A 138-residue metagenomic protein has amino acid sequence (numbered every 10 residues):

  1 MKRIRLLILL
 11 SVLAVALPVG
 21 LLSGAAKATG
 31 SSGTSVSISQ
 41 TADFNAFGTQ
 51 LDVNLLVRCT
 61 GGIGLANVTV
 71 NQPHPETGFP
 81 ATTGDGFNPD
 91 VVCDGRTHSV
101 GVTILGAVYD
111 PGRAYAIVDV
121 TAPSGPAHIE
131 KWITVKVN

Functional and structural regions predicted by a protein language model:
M1-S11: Bacterial N-terminal signal peptides that target proteins for export
L6-I8, L21, G48, P111: A broadly tuned, weak detector of single residues within folded domains
L10-G20: Bacterial N-terminal signal peptides
V19-S37: C-terminal region of N-terminal signal peptides and the immediate post-cleavage residues of exported proteins
G33-E76: Short, surface-exposed binding/anchoring microloops in extracellular/periplasmic proteins
T34, A127-I133: Short beta-strand segments
G62-S124, I133-V137: Ser/Thr-rich low-complexity repeats and stalk/linker segments
